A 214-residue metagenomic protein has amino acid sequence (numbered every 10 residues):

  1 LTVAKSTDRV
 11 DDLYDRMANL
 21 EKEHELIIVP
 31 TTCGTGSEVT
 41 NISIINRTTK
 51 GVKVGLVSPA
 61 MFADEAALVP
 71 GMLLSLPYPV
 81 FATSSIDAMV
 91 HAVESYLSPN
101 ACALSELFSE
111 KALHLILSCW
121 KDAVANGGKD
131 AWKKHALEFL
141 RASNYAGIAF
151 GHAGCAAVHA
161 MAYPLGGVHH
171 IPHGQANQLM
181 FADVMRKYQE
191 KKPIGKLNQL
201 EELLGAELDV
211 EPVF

Functional and structural regions predicted by a protein language model:
L1-G71: Glycine/threonine-rich beta-strand-loop-alpha-helix active-site module that forms ligand/phosphate-binding
G34, Y145-G174: Glycine-rich phosphate/pyrophosphate-binding beta-alpha loops
I42-A153: Carboxylate- and glycine-rich phosphate/diphosphate-binding segment that chelates Mg2+/Mn2+
I44, H159-P164, M180, N198: Re-entrant/interfacial helical elements at transmembrane boundaries that shape and gate the permeation pathway
I86, L113, V158, N177-Q178 (+1 more regions): A general structural signal for well-ordered alpha-helical segments in protein cores
V90-V93, A101, H114, L140 (+5 more regions): Glycine-rich flexible loops
V168-F214: Gly/Pro-rich interdomain helix-loop hinge
